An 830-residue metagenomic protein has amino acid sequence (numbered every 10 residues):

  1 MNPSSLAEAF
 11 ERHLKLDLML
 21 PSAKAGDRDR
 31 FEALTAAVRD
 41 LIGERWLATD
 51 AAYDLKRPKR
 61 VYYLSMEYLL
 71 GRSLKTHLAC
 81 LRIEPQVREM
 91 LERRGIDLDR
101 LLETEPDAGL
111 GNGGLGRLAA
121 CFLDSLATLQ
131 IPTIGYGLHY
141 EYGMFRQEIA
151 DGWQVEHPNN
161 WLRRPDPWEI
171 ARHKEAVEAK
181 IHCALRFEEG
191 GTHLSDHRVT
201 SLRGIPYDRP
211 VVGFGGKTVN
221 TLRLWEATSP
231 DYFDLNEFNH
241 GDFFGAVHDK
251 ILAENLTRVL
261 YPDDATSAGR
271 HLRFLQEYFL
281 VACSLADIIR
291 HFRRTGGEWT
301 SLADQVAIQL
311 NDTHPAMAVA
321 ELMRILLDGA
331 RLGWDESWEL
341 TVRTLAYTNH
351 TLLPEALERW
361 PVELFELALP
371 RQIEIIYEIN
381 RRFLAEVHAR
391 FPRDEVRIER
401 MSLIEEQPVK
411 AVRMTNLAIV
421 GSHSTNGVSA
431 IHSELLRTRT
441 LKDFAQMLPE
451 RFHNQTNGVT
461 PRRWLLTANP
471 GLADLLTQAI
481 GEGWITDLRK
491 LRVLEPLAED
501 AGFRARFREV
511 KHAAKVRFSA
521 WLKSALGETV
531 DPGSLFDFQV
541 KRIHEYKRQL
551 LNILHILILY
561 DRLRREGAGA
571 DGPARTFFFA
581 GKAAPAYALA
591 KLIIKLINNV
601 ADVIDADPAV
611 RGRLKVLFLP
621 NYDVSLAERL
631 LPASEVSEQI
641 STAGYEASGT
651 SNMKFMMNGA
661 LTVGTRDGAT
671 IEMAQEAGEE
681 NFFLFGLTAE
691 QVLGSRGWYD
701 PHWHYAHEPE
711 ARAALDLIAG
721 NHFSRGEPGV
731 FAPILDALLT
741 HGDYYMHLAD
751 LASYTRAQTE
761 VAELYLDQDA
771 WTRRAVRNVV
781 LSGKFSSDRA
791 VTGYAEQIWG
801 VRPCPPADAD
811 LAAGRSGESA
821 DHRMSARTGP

Functional and structural regions predicted by a protein language model:
M1-E818, M824: A conserved ligand/cofactor-binding region detector
